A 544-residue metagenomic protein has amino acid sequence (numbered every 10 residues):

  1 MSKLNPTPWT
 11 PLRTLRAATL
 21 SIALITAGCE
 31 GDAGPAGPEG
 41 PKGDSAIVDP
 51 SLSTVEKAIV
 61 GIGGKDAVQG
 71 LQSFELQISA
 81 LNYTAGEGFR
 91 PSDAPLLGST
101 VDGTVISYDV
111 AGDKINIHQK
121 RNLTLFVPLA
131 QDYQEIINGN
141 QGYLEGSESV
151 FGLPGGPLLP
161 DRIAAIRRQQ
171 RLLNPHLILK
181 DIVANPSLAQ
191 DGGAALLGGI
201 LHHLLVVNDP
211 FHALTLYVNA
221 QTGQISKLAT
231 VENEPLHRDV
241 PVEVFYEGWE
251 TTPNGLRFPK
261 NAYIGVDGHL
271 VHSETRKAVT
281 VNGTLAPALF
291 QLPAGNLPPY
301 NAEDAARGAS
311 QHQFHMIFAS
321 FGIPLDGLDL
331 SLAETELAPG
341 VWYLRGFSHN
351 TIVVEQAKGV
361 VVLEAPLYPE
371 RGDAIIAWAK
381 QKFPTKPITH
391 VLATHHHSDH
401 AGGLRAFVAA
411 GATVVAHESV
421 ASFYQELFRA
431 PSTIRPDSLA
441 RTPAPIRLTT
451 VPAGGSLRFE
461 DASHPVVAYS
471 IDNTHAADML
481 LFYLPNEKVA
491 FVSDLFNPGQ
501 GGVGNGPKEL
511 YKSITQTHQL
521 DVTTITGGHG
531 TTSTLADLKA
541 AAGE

Functional and structural regions predicted by a protein language model:
I25-G28: C-terminal motif of bacterial Sec signal peptides marking the signal peptidase cleavage site
G31-A46: Collagen/collagen-like triple-helix recognition
S53, P128-L129, I136-L214, T222 (+4 more regions): Flexible, processing/modification-adjacent segments and terminal tails in exported/periplasmic/extracellular proteins
K57-V60, G64-V150, A184-S187, G193 (+1 more regions): N-terminal mature ectodomain segment of secretory-pathway/periplasmic proteins
L196-G295, Y483-P485, V492-S493, P498-T517: Gly/Pro-enriched, hydrophobic low-complexity segments that function as extracytoplasmic propeptides/linkers
T335-A379, M479-N497: Conserved beta-strand hairpin/beta-sheet module of binuclear metal-dependent hydrolase folds, prominently
E370-V415, H518-T523: Active-site metal-binding motif and surrounding structural segment of the metallo-beta-lactamase
Y511-E544: Divalent-metal (often Zn2+) His-rich catalytic cores of metallo-beta-lactamase-fold enzymes
